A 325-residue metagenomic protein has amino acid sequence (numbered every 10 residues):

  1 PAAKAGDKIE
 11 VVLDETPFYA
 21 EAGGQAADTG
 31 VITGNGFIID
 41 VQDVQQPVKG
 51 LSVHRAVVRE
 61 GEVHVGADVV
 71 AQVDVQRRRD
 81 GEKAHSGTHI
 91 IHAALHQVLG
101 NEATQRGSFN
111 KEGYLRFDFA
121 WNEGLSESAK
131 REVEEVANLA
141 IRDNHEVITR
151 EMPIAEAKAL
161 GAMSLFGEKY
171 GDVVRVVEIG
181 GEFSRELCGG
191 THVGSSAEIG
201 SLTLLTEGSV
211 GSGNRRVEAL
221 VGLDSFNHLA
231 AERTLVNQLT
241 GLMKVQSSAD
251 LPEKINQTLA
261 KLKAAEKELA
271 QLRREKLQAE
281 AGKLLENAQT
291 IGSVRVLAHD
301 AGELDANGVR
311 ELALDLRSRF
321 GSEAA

Functional and structural regions predicted by a protein language model:
P1-A325: A glycine- and charged-residue-rich anion-binding loop/surface
